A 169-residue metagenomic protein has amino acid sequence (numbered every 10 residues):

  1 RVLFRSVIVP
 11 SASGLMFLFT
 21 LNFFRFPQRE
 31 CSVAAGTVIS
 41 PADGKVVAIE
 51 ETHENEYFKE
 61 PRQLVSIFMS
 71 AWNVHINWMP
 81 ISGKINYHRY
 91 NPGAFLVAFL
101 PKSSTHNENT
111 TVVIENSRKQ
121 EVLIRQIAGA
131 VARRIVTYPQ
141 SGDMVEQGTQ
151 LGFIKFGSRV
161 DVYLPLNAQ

Functional and structural regions predicted by a protein language model:
V2-L3: Short, small-residue-biased leader/transition segments that mark boundaries at the very start of proteins
I8-L18: Hydrophobic core segments of alpha-helical transmembrane domains in multi-pass membrane proteins
S13, G36-V38, H75, H106: Generic detector of ordered secondary-structure context
T20-A35: Aromatic-capped interface at the extracytoplasmic side of an N-terminal signal-anchor transmembrane helix
S32-H53: Membrane-cytosol interface motif
V47-E146, F156-Q169: Cytosolic, membrane-proximal regulatory domains of ion/volume homeostasis and mechanosensation machinery
Q150: Glycine-rich acetyl-CoA-binding "A-motif" of GNAT/NAT acetyltransferases
